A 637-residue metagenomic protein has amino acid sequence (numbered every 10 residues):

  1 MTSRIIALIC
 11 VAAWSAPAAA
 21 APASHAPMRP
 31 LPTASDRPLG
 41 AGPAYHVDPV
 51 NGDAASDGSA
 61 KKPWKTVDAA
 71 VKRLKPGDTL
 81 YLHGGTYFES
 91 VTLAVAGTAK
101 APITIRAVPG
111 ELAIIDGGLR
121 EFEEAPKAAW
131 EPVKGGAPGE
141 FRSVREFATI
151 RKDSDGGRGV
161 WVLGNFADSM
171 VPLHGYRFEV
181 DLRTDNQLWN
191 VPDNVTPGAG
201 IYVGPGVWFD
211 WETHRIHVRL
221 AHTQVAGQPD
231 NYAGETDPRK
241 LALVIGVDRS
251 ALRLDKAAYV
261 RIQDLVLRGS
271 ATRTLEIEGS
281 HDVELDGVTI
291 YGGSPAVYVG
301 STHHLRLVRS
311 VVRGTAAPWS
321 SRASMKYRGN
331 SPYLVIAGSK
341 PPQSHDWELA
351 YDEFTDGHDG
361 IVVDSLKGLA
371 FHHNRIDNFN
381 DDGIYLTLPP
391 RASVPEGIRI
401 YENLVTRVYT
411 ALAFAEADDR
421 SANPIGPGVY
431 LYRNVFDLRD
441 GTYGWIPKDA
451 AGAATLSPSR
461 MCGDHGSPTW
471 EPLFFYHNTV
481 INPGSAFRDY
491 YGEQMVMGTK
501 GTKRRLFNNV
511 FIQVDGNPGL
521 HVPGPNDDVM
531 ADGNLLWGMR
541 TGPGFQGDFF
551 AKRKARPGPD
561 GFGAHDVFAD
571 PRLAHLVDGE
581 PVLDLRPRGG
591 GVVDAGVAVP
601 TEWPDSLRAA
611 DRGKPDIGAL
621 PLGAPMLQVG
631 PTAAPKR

Functional and structural regions predicted by a protein language model:
M1-R4: Positively charged n-region of N-terminal signal peptides that target proteins for export
I6-A16: Bacterial N-terminal signal peptides
A23-S270, E276, W319-G329, L585-G589 (+2 more regions): Extracellular polysaccharide-degrading/modifying enzymes targeting complex plant/algal/animal polysaccharides
G85-Y87, S270, I290-G293, L366: Short beta->alpha connector loops
A101, R106, G110, I115 (+4 more regions): Extracellular beta-helix/beta-solenoid repeat scaffolds
A251-R253, T272-E276, S294-G300, H304 (+1 more regions): Glycine- and acidic/polar-rich repeat regions and solenoidal domains
